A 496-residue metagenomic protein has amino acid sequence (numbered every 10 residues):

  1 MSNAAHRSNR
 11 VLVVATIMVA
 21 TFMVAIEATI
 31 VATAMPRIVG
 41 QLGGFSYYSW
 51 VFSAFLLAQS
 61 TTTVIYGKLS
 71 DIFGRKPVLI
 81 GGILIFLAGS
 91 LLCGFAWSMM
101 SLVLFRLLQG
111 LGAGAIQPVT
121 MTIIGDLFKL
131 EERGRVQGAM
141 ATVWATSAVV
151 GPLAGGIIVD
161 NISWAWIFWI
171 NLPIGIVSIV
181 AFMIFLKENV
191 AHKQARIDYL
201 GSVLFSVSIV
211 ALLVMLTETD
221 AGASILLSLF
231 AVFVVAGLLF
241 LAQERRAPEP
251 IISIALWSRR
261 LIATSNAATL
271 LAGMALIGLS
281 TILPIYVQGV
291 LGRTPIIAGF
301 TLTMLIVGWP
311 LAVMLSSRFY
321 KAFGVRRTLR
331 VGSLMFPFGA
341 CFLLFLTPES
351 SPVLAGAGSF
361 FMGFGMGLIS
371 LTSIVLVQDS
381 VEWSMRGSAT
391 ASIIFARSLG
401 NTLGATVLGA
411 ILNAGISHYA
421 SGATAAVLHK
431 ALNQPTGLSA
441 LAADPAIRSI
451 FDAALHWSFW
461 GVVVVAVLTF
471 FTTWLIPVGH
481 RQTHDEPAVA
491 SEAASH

Functional and structural regions predicted by a protein language model:
M1-N9, L441-A443, I476-H496: Intrinsic disorder in cytosolic terminal tails and internal cytosolic loops of multi-pass membrane transporters
S2-A5, I179-S206, R245-R260, K321 (+1 more regions): Flexible interhelical linker loops that connect adjacent transmembrane helices in multi-pass membrane transporters
R10-I26, V31-T33, S46, F52 (+7 more regions): 12-transmembrane solute porter fold
I38-V39, L69-S70, A154-I162, L216 (+4 more regions): Interfacial helix-cap and linker-helix signal at transmembrane-aqueous boundaries of multi-pass secondary transporters
S60-T61, L91, V149, S206 (+3 more regions): Hydrophobic/small/kink-forming positions within alpha-helical transmembrane segments of polytopic membrane proteins
T63-L200, E218, A223: Helix-loop-helix hairpins in multi-pass membrane proteins, especially solute transporters
D160-L172, E218-L226, A414-V463: A membrane-interface helix-boundary motif in multi-pass transporters
P173-V190, S206-E218, V232-R246, T469-P477: C-terminal membrane-cytosol helix-exit motif in multi-pass small-molecule transporters
